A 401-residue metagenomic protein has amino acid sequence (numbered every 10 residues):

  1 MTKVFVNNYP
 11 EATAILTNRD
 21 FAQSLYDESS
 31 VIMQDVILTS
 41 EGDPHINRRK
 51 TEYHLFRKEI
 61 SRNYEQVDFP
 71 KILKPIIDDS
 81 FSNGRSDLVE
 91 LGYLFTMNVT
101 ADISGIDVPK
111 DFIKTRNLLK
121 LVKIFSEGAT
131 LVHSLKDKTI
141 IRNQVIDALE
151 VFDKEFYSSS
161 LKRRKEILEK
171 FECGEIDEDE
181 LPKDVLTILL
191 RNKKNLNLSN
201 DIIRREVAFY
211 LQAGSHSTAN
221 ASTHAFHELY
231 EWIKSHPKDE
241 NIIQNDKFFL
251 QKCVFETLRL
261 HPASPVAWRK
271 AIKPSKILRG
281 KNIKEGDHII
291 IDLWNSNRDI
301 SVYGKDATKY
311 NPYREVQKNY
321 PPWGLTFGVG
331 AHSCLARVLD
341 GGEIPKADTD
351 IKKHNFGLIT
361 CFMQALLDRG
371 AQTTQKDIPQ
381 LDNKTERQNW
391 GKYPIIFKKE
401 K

Functional and structural regions predicted by a protein language model:
M1-S61, L118-V132: Cytochrome P450 substrate-recognition site 1
D20, D292-P322, F327, H332: Conserved cytochrome P450 K-helix/beta-meander segment immediately N-terminal to the heme-binding cysteine loop
N63-S215: Cytochrome P450 heme-thiolate monooxygenase catalytic core
L94-N98, E150, N220, F248-Q251 (+2 more regions): A structural signal for well-ordered alpha-helical segments within the folded catalytic domains of diverse enzymes
E206-A208, S215-I242, A336-G370: Cytochrome P450 catalytic-core helices
I242-K281: Conserved cytochrome P450 K-helix E-x-x-R motif and the immediately C-terminal K′/meander segment
Q372-T385: Low-complexity, intrinsically disordered Gly/Pro/Thr-rich segments
